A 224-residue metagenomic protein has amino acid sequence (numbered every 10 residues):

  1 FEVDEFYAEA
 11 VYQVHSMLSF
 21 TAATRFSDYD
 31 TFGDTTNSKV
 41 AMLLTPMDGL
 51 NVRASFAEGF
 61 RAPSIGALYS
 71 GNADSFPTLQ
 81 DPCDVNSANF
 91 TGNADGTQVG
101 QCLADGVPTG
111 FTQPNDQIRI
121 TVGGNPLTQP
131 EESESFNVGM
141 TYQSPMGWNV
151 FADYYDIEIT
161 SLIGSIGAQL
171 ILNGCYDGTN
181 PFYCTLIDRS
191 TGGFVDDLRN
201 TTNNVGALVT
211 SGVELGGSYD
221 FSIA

Functional and structural regions predicted by a protein language model:
F1-M47, S133: Surface-exposed extracellular loop regions of Gram-negative outer-membrane beta-barrel proteins
F1-V3, Q117, N125, Q129 (+1 more regions): Outer membrane beta-barrel strand-and-loop segments of large Gram-negative receptors, especially TonB-dependent
A10, A22, V40, A54 (+3 more regions): Membrane-embedded beta-strand positions of outer-membrane beta-barrel proteins
M17-F20, D48-V52, M146-V150, A224: Repeated loop/turn-to-beta-strand initiation elements of outer-membrane beta-barrel proteins
T24-D30, F56-A62, Y69-G71, E134-F136 (+2 more regions): Transmembrane beta-strands of outer-membrane beta-barrel pores
D34, S55-E58, S64-Q80, T160-L172: Outer-membrane beta-barrel and related beta-rich outer-membrane complex signature in Gram-negative bacteria
L44-N51, F56, G174-T179: Long amphipathic alpha-helical scaffold regions
P63-V150, L198-V213, D220-I223: Outer-membrane beta-barrel signature, preferentially recognizing the C-terminal barrel domain of Gram-negative
